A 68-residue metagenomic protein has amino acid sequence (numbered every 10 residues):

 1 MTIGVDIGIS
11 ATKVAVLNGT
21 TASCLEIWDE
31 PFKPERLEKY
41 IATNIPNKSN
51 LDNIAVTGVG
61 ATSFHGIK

Functional and structural regions predicted by a protein language model:
T2-K39: Short glycine-rich, Thr/Ser-proximal phosphate-binding strand/loop in the N-terminal lobe of ATP-dependent enzymes
D6, I45-P46: A general structural signal for stabilizing positions within well-ordered secondary structure
T20-A22, T43, G66: Hydrophobic alpha-helical segments
E26-D29, P46-K68: Short beta-strand-loop/turn "lid" adjacent to the catalytic site in phosphate-handling enzymes
K33-K39, T43, A55-G58: N-terminal short beta-loop-beta anion/metal-coordinating cradle
